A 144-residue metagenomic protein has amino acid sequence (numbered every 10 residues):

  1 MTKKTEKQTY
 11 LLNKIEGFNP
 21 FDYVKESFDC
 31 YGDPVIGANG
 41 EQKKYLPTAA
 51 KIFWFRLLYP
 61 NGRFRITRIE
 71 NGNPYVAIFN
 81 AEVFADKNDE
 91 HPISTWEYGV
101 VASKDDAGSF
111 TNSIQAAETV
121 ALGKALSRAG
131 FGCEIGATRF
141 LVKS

Functional and structural regions predicted by a protein language model:
T2-S144: Polyanion-binding surfaces on beta-sheet-dominated domains and ring/shell assemblies
